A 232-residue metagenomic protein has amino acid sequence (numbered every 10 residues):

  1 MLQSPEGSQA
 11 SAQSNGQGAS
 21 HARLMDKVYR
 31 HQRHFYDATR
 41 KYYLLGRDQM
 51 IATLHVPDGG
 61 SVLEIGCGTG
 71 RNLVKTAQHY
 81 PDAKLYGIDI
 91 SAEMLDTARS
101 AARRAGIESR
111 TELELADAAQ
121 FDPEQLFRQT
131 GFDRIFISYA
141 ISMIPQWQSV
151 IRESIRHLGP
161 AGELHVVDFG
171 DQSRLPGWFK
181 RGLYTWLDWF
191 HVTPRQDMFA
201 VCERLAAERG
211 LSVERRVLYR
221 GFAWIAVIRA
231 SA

Functional and structural regions predicted by a protein language model:
P5-V56, R71-N72, F179-T185: Conserved class I S-adenosyl-L-methionine
T39, H165-F222: C-terminal alpha-helical "lid/dimerization" subdomain adjacent to the S-adenosyl-L-methionine
G59, L158-E163: Short glycine-dipeptide loop
L63-I65, T69-F121: Class I SAM-dependent methyltransferase SAM/SAH-binding core
P123-I135: A short acidic, Gly/Pro-enriched loop at the edge of an enzyme's catalytic core that lines a small-molecule cofactor
D133-Q146: A short SAM/SAH-binding and catalytic strip from SAM-dependent methyltransferases
Q148-P160: A short glycine-rich, Lys/Arg-flanked "PGG" loop and its adjoining helix->strand segment in the class I
A226-A232: C-terminal lobe and adjacent flexible extensions of AdoMet/dcAdoMet transferase-like proteins
